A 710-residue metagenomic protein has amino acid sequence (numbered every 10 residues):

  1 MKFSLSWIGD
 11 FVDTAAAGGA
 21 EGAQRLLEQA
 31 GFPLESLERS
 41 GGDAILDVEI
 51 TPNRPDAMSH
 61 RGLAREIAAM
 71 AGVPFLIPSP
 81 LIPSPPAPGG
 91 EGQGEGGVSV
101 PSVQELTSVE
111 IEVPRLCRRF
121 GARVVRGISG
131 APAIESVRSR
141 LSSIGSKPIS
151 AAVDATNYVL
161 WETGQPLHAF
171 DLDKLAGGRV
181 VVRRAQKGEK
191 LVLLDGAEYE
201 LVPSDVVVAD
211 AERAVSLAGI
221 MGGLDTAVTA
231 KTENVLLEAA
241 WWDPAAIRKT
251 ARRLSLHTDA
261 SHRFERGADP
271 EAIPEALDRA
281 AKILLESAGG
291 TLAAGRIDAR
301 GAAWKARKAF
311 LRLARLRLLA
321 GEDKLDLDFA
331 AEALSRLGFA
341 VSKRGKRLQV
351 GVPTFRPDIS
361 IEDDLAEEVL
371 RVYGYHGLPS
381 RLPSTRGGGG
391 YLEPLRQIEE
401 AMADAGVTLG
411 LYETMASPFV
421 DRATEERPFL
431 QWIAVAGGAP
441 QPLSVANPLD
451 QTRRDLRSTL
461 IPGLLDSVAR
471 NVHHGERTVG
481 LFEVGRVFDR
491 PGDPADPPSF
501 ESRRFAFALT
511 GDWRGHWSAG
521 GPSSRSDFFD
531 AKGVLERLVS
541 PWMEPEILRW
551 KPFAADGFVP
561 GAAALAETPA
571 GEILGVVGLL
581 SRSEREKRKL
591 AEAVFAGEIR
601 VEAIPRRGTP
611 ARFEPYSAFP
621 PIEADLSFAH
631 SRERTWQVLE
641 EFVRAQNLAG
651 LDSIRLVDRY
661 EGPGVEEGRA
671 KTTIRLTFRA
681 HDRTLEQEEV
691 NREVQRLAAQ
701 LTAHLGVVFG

Functional and structural regions predicted by a protein language model:
M1-I82, V100-L395, E400: RNA/tRNA-interacting regions in translation and RNA-turnover enzymes
K2, G22-R25, R336-K343, P491-A495 (+3 more regions): A carboxyl-terminal module marker
I8, V12-T14, V48-P52, A239 (+6 more regions): Short beta-strand-to-loop capping motifs
Q29, G62, A309-V479, T677-R679 (+1 more regions): Extended, well-folded interaction surfaces typified by the phenylalanyl-tRNA synthetase beta subunit core
V73, L81, V103-Q104, A209-T250 (+10 more regions): Conserved alpha/beta core surface patches that mediate binding of polyanionic ligands
G89-E95: Glycine-biased, low-complexity coil/linker segments
R126, S142-P148, H262-D269, G389 (+4 more regions): Short histidine-centered catalytic/ligand-binding loop motif
E162-P166, R183-A185, G463-A469, R490 (+2 more regions): Long, charge-dense accessory insertions within large macromolecular proteins
